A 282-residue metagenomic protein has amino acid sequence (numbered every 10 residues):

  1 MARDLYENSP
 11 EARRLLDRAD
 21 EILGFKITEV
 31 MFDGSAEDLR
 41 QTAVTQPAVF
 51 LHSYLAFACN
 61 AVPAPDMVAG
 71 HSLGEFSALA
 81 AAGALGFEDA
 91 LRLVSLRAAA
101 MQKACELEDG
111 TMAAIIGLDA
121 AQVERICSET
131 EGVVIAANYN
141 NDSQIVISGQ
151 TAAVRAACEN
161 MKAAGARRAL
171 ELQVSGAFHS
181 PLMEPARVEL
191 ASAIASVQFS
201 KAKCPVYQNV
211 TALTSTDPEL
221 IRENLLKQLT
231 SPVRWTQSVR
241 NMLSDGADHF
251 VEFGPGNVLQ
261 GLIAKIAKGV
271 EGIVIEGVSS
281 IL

Functional and structural regions predicted by a protein language model:
M1-Q122, R168, L172, H249-S279: FabD-like malonyl-/acyl-CoA
E21-F25, S35, A82-P232: Alpha/beta catalytic cores of group-transfer enzymes, especially the acyltransferase/condensing modules of polyketide
A56-V62, I126-T130, I194, I281-L282: Alpha-helix C-terminal capping segments
A61, K162, L243-G246: Non-catalytic positions within long, well-ordered alpha-helices that form the structural scaffold/packing of enzyme
V154, A193, G246, G269-V270 (+1 more regions): NAD(P)-dependent dehydrogenase/reductase Rossmann-like domain
S231-A247: A short, acidic, amphipathic alpha-helical segment used as a generic capping/interface helix at domain edges
